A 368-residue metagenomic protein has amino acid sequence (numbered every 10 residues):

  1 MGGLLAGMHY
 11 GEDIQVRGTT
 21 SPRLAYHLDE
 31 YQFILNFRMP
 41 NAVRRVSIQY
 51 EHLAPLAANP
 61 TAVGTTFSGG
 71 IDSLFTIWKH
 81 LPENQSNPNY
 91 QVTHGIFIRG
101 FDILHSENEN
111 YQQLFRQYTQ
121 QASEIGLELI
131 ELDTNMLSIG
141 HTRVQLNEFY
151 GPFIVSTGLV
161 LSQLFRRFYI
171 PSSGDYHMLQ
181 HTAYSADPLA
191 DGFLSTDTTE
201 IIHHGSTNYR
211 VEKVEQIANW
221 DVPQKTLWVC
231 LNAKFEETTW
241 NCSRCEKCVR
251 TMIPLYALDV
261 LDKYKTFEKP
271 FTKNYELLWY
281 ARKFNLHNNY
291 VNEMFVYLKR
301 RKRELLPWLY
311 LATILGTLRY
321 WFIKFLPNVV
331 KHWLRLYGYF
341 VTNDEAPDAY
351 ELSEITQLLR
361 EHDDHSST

Functional and structural regions predicted by a protein language model:
G2, Y10-I14, T20-T66, I71 (+2 more regions): Nucleotide-activated chemistry modules centered on ATP-dependent adenylation/adenylyltransferase
D364-T368: Soluble, non-transmembrane catalytic domains of enzymes that act on hydrophobic metabolites at membranes
